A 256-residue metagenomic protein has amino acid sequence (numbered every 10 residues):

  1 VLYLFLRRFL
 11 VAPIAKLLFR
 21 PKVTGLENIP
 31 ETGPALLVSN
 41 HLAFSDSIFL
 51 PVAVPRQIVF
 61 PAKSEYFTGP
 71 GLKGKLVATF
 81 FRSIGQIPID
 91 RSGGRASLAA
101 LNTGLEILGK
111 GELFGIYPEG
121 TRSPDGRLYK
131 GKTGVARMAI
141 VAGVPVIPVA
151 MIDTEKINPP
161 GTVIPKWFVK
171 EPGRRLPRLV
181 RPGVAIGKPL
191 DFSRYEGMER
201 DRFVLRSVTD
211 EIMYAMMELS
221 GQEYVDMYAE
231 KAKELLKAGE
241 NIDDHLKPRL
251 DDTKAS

Functional and structural regions predicted by a protein language model:
L2, L98-S256: Non-catalytic C-terminal accessory region of glycerolipid acyltransferases and related lyso-lipid remodeling enzymes
L4-R8: Residue-level signature of transmembrane alpha-helical entry/exit and packing/kink sites in multi-pass membrane
F9, P21-L26, D46-S47, G74 (+2 more regions): A generic local structural motif
F9-H41: Helix-to-loop junction immediately C-terminal to a conserved catalytic motif
L10-A12, S83-R91, P118-R122: Short, basic, glycine/proline-bearing loop/turn elements
I14, F80-F81, I107, A139: A generic structural signal for well-ordered alpha-helical segments
K16-V23, A96-L98, K166-V169: Short gly/ser/thr-rich secondary-structure transition/capping motifs
I29-G94, A99: Catalytic core of membrane glycerolipid acyltransferases/transacylases, capturing the structured, soluble-facing
